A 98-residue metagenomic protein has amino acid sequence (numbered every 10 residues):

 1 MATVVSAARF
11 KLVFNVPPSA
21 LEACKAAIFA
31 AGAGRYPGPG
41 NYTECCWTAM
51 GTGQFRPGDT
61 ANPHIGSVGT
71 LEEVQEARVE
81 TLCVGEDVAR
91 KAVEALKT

Functional and structural regions predicted by a protein language model:
M1-T98: Hydrophobic structural segments
